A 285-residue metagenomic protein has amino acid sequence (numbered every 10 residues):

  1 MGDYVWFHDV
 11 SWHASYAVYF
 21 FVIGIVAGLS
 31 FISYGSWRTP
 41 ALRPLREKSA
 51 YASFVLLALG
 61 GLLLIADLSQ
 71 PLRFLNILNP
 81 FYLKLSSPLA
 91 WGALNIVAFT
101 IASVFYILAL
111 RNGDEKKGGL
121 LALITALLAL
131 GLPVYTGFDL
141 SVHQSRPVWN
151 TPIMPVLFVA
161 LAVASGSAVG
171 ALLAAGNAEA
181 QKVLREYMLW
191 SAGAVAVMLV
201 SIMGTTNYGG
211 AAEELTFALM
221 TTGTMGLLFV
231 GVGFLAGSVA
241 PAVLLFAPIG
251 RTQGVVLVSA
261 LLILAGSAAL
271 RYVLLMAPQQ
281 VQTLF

Functional and structural regions predicted by a protein language model:
M1-Y16, L68-L89, F138-P155, G204-G226 (+1 more regions): Membrane-interface interhelical loops and short amphipathic "cap" helices that link adjacent transmembrane segments
D3-A14, P40-L45, P80-A98, I107-L120: Membrane-helix and juxtamembrane interface regions of eukaryotic multi-pass membrane proteins
S11-G24, K48: Short, N-terminal intrinsically disordered low-complexity segments that are rich in Pro/Gly and polar/charged residues
F20-V22, T39-A41, V97, A102-Q253 (+2 more regions): Long, contiguous internal "core" modules enriched in hydrophobic/ aromatic residues
I23-N95: Membrane helical hairpin/interfacial module
L63, L89, A162-G166, A269-A277: Juxtamembrane membrane-interface segments at transmembrane alpha-helix termini
